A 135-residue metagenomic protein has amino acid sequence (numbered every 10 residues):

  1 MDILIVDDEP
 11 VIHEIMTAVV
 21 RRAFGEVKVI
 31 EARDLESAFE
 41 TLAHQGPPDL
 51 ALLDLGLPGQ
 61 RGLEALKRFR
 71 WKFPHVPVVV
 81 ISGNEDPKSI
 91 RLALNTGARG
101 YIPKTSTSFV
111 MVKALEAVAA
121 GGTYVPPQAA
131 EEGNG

Functional and structural regions predicted by a protein language model:
D8, I81-E85, K104-S106: Conserved active-site segment of CheY-like receiver
P10-I30: Two-component/phosphorelay signaling modules centered on CheY-like receiver
E31-L50: Acidic, metal-coordinating helix/loop segments flanking the phosphotransfer/catalytic sites of two-component signaling
D34, R61-E64: Acidic catalytic/metal-coordinating carboxylates
E40, L63-H75: Short amphipathic alpha-helix used as the core "switch/output" element in two-component signaling
D54-L55, S82: Active-site residues of response regulator receiver
I90-N95, P103-G135: Short, flexible helix-to-coil linker/hinge segments that flank and couple to helix-turn-helix
